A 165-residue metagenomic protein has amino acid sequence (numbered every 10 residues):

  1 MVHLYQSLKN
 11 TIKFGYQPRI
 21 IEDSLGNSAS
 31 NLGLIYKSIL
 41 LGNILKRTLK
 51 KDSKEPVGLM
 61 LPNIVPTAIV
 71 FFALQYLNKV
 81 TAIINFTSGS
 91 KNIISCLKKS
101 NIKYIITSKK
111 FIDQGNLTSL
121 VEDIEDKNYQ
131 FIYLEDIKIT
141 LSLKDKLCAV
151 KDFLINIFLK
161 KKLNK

Functional and structural regions predicted by a protein language model:
M1-I20: A short N-terminal helical cap/helix-turn-helix that marks the beginning of AMP-binding/adenylate-forming
M1-S7, N27, D136-I139: Flexible, non-catalytic linker and terminal segments flanking ANL/adenylate-forming cores
T11, S30, T107: Ser/Thr-centric signal marking residues that sit in or immediately flank functional binding/regulatory motifs
F14-G15, T48, S100: C-terminal helix caps at helix-to-loop junctions of PAS-family sensory domains and analogous signal-transducing helical
R19-K51, E55-F72, G89-I94, L143-L163: Conserved AMP-binding/adenylate-forming core of the ANL superfamily
Y76-F153: Structural core segment of the AMP-binding/adenylate-forming
